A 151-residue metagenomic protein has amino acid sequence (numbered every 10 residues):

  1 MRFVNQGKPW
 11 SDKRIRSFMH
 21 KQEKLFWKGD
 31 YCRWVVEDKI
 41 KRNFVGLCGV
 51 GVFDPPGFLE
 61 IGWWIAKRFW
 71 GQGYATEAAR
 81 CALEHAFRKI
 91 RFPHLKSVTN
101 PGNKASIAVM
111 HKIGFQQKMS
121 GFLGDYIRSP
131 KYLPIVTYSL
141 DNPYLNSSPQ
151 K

Functional and structural regions predicted by a protein language model:
M1-F3, H20, V35-K151: Acyl-donor (CoA/ACP) binding surface of acyl/acetyltransferases
M1-K21: Conserved GNAT-fold acetyl-CoA-binding loop/helix
W10-R14, C32, G102: Short, conserved alpha-helical segments within structured domains
S11-D12, F26, S129, L145: A short hydrophobic/aromatic micro-motif that marks alpha-helical segments and, especially, helix-coil
Q22-V35: A short helix-loop-beta-strand connector motif used in the catalytic cores of GNAT acetyltransferases and, in some
